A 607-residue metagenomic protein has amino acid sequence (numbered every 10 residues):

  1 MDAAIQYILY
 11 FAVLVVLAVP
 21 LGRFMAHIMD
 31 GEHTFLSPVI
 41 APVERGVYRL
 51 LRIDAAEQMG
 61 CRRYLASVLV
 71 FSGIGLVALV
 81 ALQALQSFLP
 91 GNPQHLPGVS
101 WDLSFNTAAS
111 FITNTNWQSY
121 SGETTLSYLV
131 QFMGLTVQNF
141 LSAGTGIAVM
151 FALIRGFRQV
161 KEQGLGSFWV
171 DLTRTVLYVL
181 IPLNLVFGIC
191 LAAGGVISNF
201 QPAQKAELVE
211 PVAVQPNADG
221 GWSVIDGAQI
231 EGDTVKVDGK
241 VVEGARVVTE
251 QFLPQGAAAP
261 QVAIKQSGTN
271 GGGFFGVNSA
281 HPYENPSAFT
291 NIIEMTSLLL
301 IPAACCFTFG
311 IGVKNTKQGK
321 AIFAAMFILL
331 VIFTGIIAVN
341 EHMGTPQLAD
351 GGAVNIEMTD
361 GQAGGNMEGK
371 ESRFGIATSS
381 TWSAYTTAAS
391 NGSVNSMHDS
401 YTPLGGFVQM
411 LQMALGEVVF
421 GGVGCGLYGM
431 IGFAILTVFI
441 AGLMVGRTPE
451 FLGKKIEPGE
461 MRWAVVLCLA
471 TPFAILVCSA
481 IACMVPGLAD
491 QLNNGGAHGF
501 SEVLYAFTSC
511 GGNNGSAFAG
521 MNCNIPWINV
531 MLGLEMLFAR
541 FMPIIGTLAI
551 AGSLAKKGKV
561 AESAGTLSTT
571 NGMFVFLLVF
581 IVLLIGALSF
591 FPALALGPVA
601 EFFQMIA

Functional and structural regions predicted by a protein language model:
M1-A607: Membrane-proximal intracellular helices of multi-pass ion channels
